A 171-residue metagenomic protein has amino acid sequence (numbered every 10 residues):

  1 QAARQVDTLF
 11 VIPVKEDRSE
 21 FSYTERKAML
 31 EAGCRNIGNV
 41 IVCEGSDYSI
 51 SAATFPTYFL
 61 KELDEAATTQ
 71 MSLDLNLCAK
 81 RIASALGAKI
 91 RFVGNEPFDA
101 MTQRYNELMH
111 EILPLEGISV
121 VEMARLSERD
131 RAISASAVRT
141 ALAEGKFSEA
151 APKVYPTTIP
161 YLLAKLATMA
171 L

Functional and structural regions predicted by a protein language model:
Q1-L171: Nucleotidyltransferase catalytic core that binds NTPs
